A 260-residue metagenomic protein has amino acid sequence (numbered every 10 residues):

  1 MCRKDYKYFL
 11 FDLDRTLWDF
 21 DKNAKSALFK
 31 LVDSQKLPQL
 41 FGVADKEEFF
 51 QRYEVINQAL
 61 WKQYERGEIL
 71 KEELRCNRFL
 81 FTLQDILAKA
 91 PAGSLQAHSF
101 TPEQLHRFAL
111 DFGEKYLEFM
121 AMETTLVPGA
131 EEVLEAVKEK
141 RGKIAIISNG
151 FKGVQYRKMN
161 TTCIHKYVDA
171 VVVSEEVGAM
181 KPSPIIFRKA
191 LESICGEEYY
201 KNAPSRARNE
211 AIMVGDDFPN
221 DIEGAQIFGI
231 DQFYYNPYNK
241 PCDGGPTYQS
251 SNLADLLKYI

Functional and structural regions predicted by a protein language model:
M1-F9, E135, I147, F151-I260: Asp-based, Mg2+/Mn2+-dependent phosphohydrolase catalytic module
M1-V55: Active-site neighborhood of HAD-like aspartate-dependent phosphohydrolases
K25-D33, E72, C76-Q84, K152: An amphipathic alpha-helix signature
S26-K30, R78-F81, E132, I185 (+2 more regions): Alpha-helical elements of Rossmann-like donor-binding domains used by nucleotide-donor carbohydrate transfer enzymes
L37-F41, L87-F100, I194-S205: Alpha-helix termini
V55-E114: A metal-dependent, Asp-based hydrolase signature
K115-E123: Surface-exposed cleft-lining segments at the edges of enzyme active sites
G129-R141: Catalytic-core regions built around general acid/base machinery
